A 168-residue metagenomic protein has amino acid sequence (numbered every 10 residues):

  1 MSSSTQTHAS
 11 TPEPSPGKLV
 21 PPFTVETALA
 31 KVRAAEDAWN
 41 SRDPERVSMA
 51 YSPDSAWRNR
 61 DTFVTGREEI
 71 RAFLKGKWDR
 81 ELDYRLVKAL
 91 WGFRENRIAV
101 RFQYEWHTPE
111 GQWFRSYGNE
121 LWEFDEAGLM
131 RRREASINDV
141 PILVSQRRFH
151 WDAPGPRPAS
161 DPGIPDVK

Functional and structural regions predicted by a protein language model:
S2-F23, A72-K168: A beta-strand edge to alpha-helix "cap/lid" segment located at domain peripheries
T24-S41: Short, aromatic-enriched amphipathic alpha-helices that serve as compact interaction elements
D37-N40, S52, A56, K75-D83: Short helix-capping and hinge/turn segments at secondary-structure transitions, especially at repeat and domain
S41-D54, R58, W122: Short, well-ordered alpha-helical segments enriched in acidic and aromatic residues
A56-W78: Short solvent-exposed beta->alpha transition segments
